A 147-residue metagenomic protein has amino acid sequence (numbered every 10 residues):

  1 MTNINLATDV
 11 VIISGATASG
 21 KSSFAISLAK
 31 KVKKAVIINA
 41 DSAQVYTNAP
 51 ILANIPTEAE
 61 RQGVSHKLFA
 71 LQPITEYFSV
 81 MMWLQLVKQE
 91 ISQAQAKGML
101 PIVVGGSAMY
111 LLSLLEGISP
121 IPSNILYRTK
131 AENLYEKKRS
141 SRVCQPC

Functional and structural regions predicted by a protein language model:
M1-C147: Phosphate/pyrophosphate-binding catalytic cores of soluble transferases and nucleic-acid-acting enzymes
